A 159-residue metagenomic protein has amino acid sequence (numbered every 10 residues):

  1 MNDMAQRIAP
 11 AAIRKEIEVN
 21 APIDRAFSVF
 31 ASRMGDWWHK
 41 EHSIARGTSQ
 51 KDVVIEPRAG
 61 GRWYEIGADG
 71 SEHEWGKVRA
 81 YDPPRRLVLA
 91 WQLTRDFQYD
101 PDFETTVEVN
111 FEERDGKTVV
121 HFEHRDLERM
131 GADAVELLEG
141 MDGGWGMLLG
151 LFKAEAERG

Functional and structural regions predicted by a protein language model:
M1-S49: Hydrophobic ligand-binding cavity/cleft-lining segments
R7-A9, G70-E72, Y99-F103: A generic structural micro-feature
K15-I17, W75-A80, E104-E112: Hydrophobic/aromatic beta-strand elements that line small-molecule binding cavities or substrate pockets in beta-rich
A26-F30, W63, V78, L89 (+3 more regions): Hydrophobic pocket/interface hotspot
R33-H73: Short beta-edge strand/loop motif at the mouth of beta-sheet-based domains
D82-L87: Short, conserved beta-turn/loop elements at beta-strand boundaries and strand-helix junctions
Q92-D96, E123-M130: Short, solvent-exposed aromatic-acidic interface loops
V119, D126-G159: A conserved amphipathic terminal alpha-helix motif
